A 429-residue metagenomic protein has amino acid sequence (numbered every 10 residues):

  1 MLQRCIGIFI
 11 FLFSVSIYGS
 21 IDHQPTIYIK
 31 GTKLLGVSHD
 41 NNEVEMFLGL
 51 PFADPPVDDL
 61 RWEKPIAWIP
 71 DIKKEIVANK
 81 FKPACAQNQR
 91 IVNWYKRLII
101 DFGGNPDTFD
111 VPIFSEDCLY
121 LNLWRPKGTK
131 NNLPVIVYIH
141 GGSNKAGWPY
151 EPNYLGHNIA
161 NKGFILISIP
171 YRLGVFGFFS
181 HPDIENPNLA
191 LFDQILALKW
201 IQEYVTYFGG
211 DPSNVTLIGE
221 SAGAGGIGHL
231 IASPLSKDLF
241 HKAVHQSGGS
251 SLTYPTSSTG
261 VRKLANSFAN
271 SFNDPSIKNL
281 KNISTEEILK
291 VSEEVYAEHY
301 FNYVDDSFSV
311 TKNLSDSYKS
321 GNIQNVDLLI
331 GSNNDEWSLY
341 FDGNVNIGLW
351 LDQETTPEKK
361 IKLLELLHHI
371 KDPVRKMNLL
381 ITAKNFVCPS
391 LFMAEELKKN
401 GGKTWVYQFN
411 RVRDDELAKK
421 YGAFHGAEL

Functional and structural regions predicted by a protein language model:
S14-V15: N-terminal signal peptide c-region/cleavage motif recognized by signal peptidases
G19-L191, P212: Non-catalytic accessory segments of hydrolases
D40, N88-V92, D342, C388-L391 (+1 more regions): Mobile gating loops/cap/lid regions near enzyme active sites that modulate substrate access
D107, E203, K237, K242 (+2 more regions): Substrate-access "cap/lid" subdomains that shape and gate the entrance to catalytic or ligand-binding pockets
N186-T206, G260-K263: Alpha/beta-hydrolase active-site loop
F208-E220: Alpha/beta-hydrolase fold nucleophile elbow
G219-A222, P234, S247: Catalytic nucleophile serine of serine hydrolases, specifically the conserved "nucleophile elbow" pentapeptide
A224-S236: Short glycine-enriched nucleophile-adjacent loop and the immediately C-terminal alpha-helix near the catalytic center
